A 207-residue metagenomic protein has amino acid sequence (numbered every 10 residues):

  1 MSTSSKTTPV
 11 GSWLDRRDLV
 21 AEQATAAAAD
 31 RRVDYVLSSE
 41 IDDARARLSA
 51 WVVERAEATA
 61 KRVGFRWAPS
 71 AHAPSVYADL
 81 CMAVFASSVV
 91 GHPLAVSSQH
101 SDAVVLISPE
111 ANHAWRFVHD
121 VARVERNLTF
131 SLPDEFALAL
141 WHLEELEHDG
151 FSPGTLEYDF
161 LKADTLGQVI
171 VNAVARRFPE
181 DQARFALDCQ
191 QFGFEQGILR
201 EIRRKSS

Functional and structural regions predicted by a protein language model:
M1-P74, V171, I198-S207: Non-catalytic accessory regions used for complex assembly or targeting
M1-S2, V105-I107, H148-D149: Generic structural signal for short, solvent-exposed loop/turn connectors between secondary structure elements
K6, A28, A44, S108 (+4 more regions): Short linear sequence motifs
L37, I41, V104-S108, N127: Generic alpha-helical structural element
R45-L48, V52, W115, L138-L143: Short amphipathic alpha-helical coiled-coil/interface segments
S49-R123: Long acidic/polar interaction regions in large eukaryotic complex-forming proteins
A111, D120-L166: Post-HExxH zinc-binding segment in Zn-dependent metallohydrolases
E147-S207: Polybasic, proline/glycine-rich intrinsically disordered low-complexity segments
